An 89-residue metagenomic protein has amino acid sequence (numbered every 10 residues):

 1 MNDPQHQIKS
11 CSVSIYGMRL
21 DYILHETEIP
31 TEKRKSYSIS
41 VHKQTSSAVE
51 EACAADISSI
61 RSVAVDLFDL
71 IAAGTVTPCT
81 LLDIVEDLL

Functional and structural regions predicted by a protein language model:
M1-H25: Negatively charged, low-complexity tracts enriched in Asp/Glu with abundant Ser/Thr
C11-V13, E28, K43-S46, L70: Generic structural signal for short, flexible, solvent-exposed coil/loop and linker residues
G17-E32, L82, E86-D87: A positively charged, amphipathic N-terminal helix/segment that binds anionic biomolecules
P30-A54: A short, structured beta-strand/loop element
T45-L89: Mixed-charge, Lys/Arg-enriched low-complexity segments
